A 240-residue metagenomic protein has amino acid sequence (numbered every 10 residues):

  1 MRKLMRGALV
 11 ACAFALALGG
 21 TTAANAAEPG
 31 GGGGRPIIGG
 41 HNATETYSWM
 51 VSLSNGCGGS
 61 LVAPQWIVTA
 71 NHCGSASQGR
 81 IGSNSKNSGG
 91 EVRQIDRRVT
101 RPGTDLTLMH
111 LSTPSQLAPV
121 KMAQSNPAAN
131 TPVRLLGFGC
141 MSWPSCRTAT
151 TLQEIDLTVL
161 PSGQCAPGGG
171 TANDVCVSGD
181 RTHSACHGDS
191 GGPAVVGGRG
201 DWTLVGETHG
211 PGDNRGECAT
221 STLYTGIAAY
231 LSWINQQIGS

Functional and structural regions predicted by a protein language model:
R2-G7, A24-E28, L61-V62, W66-H72 (+1 more regions): C-terminal subregion of chymotrypsin/trypsin-like serine protease catalytic domains
V10-G19: Bacterial N-terminal signal peptides
A27-S54: N-terminal activation segment of mature serine protease catalytic domains
T46-W66, A70, G90-R93: A conserved glycine-rich beta-strand in the N-terminal activation segment of trypsin-fold
C57-G58, S190-P193: Beta-propeller and closely related beta-sheet repeat lectin domains
I67-A70, G74-T104: Conserved H-D interstitial segment of serine endopeptidase catalytic domains
H72-A76, S83-N87, S112-Q116, G139-S142 (+5 more regions): Acidic glycine-/aspartate-rich tracts in secreted/extracellular proteins
V92-R93, R98, L106, H110-T182 (+2 more regions): Chymotrypsin/trypsin-fold serine protease catalytic domain
